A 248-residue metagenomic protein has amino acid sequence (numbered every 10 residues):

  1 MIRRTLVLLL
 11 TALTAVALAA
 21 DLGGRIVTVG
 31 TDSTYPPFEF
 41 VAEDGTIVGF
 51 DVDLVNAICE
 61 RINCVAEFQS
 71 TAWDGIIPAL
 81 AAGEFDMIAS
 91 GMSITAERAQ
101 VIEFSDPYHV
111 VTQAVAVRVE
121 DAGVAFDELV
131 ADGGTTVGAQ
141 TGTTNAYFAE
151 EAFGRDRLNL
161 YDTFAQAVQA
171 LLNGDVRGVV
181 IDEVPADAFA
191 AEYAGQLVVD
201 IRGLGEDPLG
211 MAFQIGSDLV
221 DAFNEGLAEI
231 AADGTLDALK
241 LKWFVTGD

Functional and structural regions predicted by a protein language model:
D21-M92, Q100, D233: Extracytoplasmic small-molecule ligand-binding "clamshell" domains of the periplasmic binding protein/Venus flytrap
G30-Y35, Q69-D74, G83-T95, V119 (+4 more regions): Beta->alpha turn/N-cap motifs
S33, V110-V117, E183, D187-A228 (+1 more regions): Periplasmic-binding protein-like
V52-D53, F68-P78, V124, N159-N173 (+1 more regions): Short helix-initiation/N-cap motifs at beta->coil->alpha
I58, L80-A81, L171-L172, M211 (+1 more regions): Hydrophobic residues within well-ordered alpha-helices
V65, T144-L158, V198-D200, L227-D248: Ligand-binding clefts/hinges and TM-proximal coupling segments of bilobed small-molecule sensing domains
G75-P78, S90-V101, L172-N173, R177-G205: A ligand-binding cleft/hinge motif common to bilobed small-molecule-binding domains
V117-T136: Flexible hinge/capping segments at coil-to-helix
